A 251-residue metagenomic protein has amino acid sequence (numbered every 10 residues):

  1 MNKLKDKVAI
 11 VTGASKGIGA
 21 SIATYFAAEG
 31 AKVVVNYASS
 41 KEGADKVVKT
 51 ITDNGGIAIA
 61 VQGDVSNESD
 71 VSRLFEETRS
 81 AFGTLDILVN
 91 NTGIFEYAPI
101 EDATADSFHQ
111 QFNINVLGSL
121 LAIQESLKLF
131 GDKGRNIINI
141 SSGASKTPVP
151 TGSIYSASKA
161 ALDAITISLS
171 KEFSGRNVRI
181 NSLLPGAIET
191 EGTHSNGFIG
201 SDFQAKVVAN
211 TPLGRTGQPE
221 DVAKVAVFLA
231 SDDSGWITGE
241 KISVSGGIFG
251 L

Functional and structural regions predicted by a protein language model:
V8, S15-K16: Conserved glycine-rich cofactor-binding loop
P99-I100, T104-F112, V207: Substrate-binding pocket helix/loop in short-chain dehydrogenase/reductase
I123, S158: Active-site helix of classical SDR
K128, K171-G175, G235: Alpha-helical segment proximal to the catalytic Tyr-Lys
S142: Residue(s) in the substrate-gating loop at a strand-loop-helix junction that position the organic substrate next
T147, V227, T238-L251: Short C-terminal tail/terminal secondary-structure segment of NAD(P)H-dependent dehydrogenase/reductase domains
G175, A187-T211, D221, L251: A glycine/serine/threonine-rich, flexible loop-to-helix segment that serves as the NAD(P) cofactor-binding "lid"
